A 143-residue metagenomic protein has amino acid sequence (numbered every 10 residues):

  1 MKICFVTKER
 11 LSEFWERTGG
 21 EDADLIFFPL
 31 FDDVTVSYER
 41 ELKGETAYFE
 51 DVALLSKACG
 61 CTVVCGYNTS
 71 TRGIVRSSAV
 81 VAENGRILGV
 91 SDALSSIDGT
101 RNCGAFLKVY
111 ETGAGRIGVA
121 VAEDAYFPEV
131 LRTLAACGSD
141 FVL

Functional and structural regions predicted by a protein language model:
M1-L143: Enzyme catalytic cores with a strong preference for nitrogen-chemistry domains
